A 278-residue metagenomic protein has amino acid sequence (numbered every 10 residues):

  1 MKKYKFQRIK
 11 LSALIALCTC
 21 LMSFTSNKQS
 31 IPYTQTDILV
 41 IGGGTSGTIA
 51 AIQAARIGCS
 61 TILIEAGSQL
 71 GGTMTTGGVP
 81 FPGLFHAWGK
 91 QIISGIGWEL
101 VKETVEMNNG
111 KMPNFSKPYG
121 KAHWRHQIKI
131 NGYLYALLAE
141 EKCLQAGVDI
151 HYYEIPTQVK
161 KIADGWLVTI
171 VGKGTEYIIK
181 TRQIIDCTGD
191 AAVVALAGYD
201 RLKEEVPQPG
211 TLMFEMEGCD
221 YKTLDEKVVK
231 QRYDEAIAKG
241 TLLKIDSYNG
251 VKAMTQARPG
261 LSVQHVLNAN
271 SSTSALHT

Functional and structural regions predicted by a protein language model:
A13, L17-Y33: Bacterial Sec-dependent signal peptides at the C-terminal "C-region" and cleavage site
P32-G44: Beta1/beta-strand and adjacent pyrophosphate-binding region of the FAD-binding site in flavoprotein oxidoreductases
T34-T36, G174-Q183: Core beta-strand elements of the Rossmann-like FAD/NAD(P) dinucleotide-binding domain in flavoenzyme oxidoreductases
I41, I178-D190: Short hydrophobic core segments
G47: N-terminal Rossmann-fold NAD(P) dinucleotide-binding loop
C59-S60, E65-Q158, I162: Conserved N-terminal/central alpha/beta ligand/cofactor-binding core
K160-I178: Conserved beta-strand-loop-beta-strand element in the redox core of flavoprotein oxidoreductases
A191-T278: Rossmann-like dinucleotide-binding core of oxidoreductases
